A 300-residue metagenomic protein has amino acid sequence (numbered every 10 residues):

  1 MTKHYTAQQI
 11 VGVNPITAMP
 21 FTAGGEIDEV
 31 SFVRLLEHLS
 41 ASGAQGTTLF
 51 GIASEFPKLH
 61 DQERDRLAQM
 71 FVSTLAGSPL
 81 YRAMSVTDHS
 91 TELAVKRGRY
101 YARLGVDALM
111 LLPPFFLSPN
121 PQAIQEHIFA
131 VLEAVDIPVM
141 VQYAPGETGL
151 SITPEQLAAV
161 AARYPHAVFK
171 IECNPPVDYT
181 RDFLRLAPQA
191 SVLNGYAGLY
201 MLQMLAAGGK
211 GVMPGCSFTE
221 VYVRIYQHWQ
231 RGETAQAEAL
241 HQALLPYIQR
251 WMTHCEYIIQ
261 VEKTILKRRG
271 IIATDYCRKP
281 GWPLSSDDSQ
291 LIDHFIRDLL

Functional and structural regions predicted by a protein language model:
K3-S151, L266: Active-site beta->alpha loop and helix N-cap motifs at the rims of alpha/beta catalytic domains
N14-P20, H38, S42-A44, L205-G209 (+2 more regions): C-terminal alpha-helical cap/extension of soluble enzyme domains
P15, D28, L49, S54-P57 (+5 more regions): Short, flexible micro-motifs
F32, R64, A68, A94 (+4 more regions): A general structural signal for well-ordered alpha-helical segments in protein cores
L59-Q62, P121-I124, I152-T153, R181-D182 (+2 more regions): Short secondary-structure transition/capping segments
M70, T74, A134, R163 (+3 more regions): Generic non-transmembrane alpha-helical segments
P145-W251, C255: Catalytic alpha/beta core domains of metabolic enzymes, predominantly
